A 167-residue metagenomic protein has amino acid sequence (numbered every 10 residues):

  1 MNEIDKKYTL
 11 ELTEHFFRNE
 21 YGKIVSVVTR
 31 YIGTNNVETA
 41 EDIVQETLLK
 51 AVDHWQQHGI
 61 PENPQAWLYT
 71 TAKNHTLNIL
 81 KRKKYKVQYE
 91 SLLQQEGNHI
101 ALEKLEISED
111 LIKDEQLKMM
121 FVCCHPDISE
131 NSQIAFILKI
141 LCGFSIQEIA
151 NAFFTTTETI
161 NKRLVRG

Functional and structural regions predicted by a protein language model:
N2-I32, E38-E41: A short, charge-rich alpha-helical start-of-domain segment used by transcription regulators
Y21, V37, Q65, I146 (+1 more regions): The DNA-contacting recognition helix of HTH DNA-binding domains and analogous helical DNA-recognition elements
D42-L49, E62-N74: Structural recognition of an alpha-helix C-terminal capping motif at a helix-to-coil junction
T47, M120, F136, I149-A150: Hydrophobic positions on the alpha-helical face of helix-turn-helix-like DNA-binding modules
K73-S91: Arg/Lys-rich amphipathic alpha helix in sigma70-family domain 2
K86-K113, L117, C124: Internal acidic/polar
D127-S145: Short amphipathic alpha helix immediately N-terminal
F153-R166: DNA-recognition helix of helix-turn-helix
